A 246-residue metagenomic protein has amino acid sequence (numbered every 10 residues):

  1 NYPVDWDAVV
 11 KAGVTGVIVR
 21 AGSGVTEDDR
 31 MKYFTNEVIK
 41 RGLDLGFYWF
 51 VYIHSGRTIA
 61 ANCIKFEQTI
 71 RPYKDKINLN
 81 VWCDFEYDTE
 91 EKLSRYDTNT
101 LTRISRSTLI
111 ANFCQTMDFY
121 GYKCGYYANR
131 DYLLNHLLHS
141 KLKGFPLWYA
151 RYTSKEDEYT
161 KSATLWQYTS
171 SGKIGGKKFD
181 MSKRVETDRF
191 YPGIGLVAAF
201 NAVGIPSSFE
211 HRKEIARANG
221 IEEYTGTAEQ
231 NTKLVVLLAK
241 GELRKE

Functional and structural regions predicted by a protein language model:
N1-K11, S140-T187: Functionally critical loop-and-helix segments that line ligand-binding/catalytic clefts of soluble enzyme domains
N1-Y120: Substrate-binding cleft of extracellular glycoside hydrolase catalytic domains
L45, K123-G125, L147: Hydrophobic anchor at the start of a short beta-strand that flanks the dinucleotide cofactor-binding loop
T58-A61, Y132-K141: Glycine-rich, charge-decorated loop segments at or immediately adjacent to ligand/cofactor-binding or catalytic sites
M117-N135: Aromatic-lined carbohydrate-recognition surfaces of secreted/lumenal glycan-active proteins
S182-Y191, E242-E246: Low-complexity, Pro/Thr/Ser/Gly/Ala-rich linker/spacer regions in secreted, extracellular modular proteins
D188-S207: Extracytoplasmic/periplasm-facing segments of secreted or lipoprotein envelope proteins
H211-R244: Short, Lys/Arg-enriched alpha-helical microdomains
